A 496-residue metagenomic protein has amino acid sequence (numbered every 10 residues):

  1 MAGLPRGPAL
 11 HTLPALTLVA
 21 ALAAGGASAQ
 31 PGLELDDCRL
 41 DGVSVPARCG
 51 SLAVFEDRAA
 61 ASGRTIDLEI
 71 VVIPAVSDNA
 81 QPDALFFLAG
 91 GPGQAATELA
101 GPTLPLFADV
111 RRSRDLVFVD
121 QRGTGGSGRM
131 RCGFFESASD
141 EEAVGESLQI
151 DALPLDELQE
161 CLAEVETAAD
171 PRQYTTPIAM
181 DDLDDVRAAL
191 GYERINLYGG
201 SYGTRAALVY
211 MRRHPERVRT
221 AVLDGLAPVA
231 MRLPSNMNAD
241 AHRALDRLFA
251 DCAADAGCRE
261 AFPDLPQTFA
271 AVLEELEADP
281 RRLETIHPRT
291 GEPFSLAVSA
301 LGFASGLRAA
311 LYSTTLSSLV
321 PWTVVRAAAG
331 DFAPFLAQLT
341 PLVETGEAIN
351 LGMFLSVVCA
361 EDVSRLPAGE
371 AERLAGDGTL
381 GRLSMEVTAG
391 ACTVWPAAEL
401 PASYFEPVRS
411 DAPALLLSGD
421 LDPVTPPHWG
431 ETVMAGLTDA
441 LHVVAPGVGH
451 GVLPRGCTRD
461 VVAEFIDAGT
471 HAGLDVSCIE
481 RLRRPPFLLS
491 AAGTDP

Functional and structural regions predicted by a protein language model:
A2-A15: Bacterial N-terminal signal peptides that target proteins for export
A24-G26: N-terminal signal peptide c-region/cleavage motif recognized by signal peptidases
Q30-L301, S356-P496: Gly/Pro-rich cap/lid or specificity-loop segments adjacent to the active site
R247-D251, G302-L307, L319-T323: A general alpha-helix detector
I286-S305, Y312-L316, E344-G352: Structural motif
A309-V325, A329, S364-G369, L400: Short helix-capping/linker segments at secondary-structure and domain boundaries
V324-V325, A329-P367: Long, low-complexity segments enriched in small/aliphatic residues
